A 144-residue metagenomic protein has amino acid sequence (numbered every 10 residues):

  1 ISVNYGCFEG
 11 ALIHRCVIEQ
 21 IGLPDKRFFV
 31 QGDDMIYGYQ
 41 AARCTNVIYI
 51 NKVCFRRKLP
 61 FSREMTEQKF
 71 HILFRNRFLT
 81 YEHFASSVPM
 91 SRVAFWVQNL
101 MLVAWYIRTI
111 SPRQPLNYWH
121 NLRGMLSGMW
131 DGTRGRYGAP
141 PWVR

Functional and structural regions predicted by a protein language model:
I1, L23, P141-V143: A structural feature recognizing the 12-helix transmembrane core of secondary solute carriers
N4-G22, R27-K52: A short, conserved alpha-helix in the catalytic core of glycosyltransferases
C16, Q20, Q40, L79 (+3 more regions): Residue-level signal for well-ordered alpha-helical scaffold segments within enzymatic catalytic domains
D33, Y37-G38, V97, M101 (+1 more regions): Solvent-exposed, non-transmembrane amphipathic alpha-helical segments
N46-D131: Active-site-adjacent helix/loop segment of glycosyltransferases that harbors family-specific signature motifs
A94, G138-R144: Short, flexible loop/turn segments with low-complexity composition
